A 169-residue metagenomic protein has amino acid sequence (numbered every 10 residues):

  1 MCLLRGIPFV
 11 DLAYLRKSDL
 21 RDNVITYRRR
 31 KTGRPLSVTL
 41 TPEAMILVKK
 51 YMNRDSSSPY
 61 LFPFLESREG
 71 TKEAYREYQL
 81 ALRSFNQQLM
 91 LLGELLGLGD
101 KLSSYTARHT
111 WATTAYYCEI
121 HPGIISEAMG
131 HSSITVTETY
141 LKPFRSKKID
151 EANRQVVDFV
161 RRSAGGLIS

Functional and structural regions predicted by a protein language model:
M1-I7, T114: Short pre-functional
L4, Y14-K50: Conserved tyrosine-mediated DNA breakage-rejoining catalytic core shared by Y-recombinases
V10-A13, I125: Alpha-helix N-cap/helix-start motif at helix boundaries, enriched for small hydrophobics
S18-T26, L98-D100, I120-T139, A164-S169: Short, polar N-cap/turn motifs at the start of nucleic acid-interacting alpha helices
T26-T39, K72-A81, G99-T106: Short, contiguous acidic/charged loop-to-helix segments that flank catalytic cores in large enzymes
R29-G33, R68, M129-R154: Catalytic-site neighborhood detector that most strongly recognizes the C-terminal catalytic loop/helix of tyrosine
K50, S56, F64-K72, Q155-S169: C-terminal secondary-structure termini that scaffold catalytic or DNA-interacting sites
N86-E127: Short, basic (Lys/Arg/His-rich) helix/loop patches that form interaction surfaces in the mid-to-C-terminal regions
